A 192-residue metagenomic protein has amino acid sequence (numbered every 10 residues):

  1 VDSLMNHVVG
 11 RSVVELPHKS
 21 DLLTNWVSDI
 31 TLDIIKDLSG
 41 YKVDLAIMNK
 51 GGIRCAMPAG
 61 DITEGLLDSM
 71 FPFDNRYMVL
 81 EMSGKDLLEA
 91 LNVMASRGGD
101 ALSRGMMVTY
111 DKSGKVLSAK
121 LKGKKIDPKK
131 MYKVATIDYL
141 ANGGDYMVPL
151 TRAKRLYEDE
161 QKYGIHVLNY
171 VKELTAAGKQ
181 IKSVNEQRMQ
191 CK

Functional and structural regions predicted by a protein language model:
V1-V9, L23: Intrinsically disordered, low-complexity terminal and linker regions
V9-H18: Short glycine/proline- and acidic residue-enriched helix-loop micro-motifs that form flexible lids or anion-recognition
D21, N25-K192: Feature captures C-terminal
